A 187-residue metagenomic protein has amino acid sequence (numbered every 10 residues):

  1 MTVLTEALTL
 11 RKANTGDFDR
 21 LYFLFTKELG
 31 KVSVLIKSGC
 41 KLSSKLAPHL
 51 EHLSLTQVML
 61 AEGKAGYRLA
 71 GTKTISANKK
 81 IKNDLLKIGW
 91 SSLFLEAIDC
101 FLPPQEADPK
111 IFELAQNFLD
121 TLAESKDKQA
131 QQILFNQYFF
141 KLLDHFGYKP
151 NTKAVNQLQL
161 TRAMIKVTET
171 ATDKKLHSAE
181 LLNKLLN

Functional and structural regions predicted by a protein language model:
M1-R20, F25-N187: Non-catalytic alpha-helical scaffolds and adjoining flexible linkers that form interface surfaces for assembly
